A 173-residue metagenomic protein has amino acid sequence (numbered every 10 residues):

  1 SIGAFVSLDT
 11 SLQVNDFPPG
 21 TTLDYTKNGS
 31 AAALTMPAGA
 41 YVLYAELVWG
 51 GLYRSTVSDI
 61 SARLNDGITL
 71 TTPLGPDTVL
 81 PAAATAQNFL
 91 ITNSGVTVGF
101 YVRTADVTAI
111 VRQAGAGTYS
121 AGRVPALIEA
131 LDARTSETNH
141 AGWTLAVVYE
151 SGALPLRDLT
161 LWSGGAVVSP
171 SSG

Functional and structural regions predicted by a protein language model:
S1-G173: Disulfide-rich extracellular domains of secreted proteins
